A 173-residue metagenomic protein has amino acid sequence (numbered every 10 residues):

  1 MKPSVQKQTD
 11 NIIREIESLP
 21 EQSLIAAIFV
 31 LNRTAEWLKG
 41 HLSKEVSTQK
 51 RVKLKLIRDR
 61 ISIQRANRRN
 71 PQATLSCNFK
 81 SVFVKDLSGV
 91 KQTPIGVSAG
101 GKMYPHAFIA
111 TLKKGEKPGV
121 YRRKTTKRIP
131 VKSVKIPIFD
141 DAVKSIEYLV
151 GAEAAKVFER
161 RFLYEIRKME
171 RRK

Functional and structural regions predicted by a protein language model:
M1-K173: Short, Lys/Arg-rich flexible segments
